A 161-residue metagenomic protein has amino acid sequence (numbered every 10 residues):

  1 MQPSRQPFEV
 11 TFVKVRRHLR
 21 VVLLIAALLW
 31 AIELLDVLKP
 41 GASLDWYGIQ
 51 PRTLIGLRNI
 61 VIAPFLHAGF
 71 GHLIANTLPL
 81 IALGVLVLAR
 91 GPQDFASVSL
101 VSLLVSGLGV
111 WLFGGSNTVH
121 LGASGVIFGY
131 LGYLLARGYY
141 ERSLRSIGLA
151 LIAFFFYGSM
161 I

Functional and structural regions predicted by a protein language model:
Q2-I161: A detector for small-residue-rich transmembrane helices and their helix-helix packing motifs
